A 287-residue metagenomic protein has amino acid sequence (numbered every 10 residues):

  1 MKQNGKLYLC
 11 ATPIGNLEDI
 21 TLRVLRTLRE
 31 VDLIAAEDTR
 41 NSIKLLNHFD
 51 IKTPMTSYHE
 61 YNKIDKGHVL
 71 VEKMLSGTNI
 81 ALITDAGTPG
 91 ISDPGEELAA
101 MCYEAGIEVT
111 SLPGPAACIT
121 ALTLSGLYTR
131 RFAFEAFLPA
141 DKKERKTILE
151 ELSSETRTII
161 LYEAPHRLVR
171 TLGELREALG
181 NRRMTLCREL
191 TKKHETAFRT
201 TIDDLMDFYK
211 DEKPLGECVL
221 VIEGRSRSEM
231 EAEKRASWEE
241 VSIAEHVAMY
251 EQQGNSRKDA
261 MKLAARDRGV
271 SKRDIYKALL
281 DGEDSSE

Functional and structural regions predicted by a protein language model:
M1-H59: Glycine-rich, flexible N-terminal cofactor/catalytic loop recognition
N4, T158, P165-E287: A contiguous loop/helix-start segment that scaffolds small-molecule binding in enzyme catalytic cores
K6-L7, S76-A81, R157-T158: Loop/turn-to-beta-strand initiation segments
I14-G15, D85-P89, P165-R167, R225-R227: Short glycine-rich anion-binding loops that position phosphate/pyrophosphate groups of nucleotides and phosphorylated
L28-I34, G106-T110, T158-I159: Short active-site oxyanion
T56-I64, L138-D141: Conserved helicase motor
P94-L98, R257: Glycine-centered tight-turn and secondary-structure capping sites
E97-E155: Class I SAM-dependent methyltransferase SAM-binding "motif I" and its flanking Rossmann-like core
